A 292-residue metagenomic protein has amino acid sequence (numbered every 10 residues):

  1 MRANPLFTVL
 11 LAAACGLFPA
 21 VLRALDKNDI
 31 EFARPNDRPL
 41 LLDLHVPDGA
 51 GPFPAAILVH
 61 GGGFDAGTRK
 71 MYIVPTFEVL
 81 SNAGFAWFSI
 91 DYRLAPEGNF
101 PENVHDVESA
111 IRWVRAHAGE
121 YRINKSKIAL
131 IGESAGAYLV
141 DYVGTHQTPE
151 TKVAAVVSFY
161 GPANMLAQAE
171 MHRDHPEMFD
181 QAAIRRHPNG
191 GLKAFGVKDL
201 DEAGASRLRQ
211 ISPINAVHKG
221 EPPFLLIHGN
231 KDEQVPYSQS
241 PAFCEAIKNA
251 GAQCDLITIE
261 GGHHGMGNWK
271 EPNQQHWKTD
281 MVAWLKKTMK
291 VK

Functional and structural regions predicted by a protein language model:
M1-L6: Positively charged n-region of N-terminal signal peptides that target proteins for export
T8-P19: Bacterial N-terminal signal peptides
L22-K292: Alpha/beta-hydrolase superfamily serine-hydrolase fold, recognizing
